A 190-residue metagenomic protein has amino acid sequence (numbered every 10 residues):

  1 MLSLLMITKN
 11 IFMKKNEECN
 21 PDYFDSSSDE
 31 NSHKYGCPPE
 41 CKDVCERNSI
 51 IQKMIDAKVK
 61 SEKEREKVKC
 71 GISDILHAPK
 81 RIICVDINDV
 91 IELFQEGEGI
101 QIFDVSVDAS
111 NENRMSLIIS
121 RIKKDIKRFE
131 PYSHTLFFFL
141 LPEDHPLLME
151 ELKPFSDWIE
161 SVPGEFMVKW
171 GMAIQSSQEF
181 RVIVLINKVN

Functional and structural regions predicted by a protein language model:
L2-N190: Tubulin/FtsZ superfamily GTPase core signature
